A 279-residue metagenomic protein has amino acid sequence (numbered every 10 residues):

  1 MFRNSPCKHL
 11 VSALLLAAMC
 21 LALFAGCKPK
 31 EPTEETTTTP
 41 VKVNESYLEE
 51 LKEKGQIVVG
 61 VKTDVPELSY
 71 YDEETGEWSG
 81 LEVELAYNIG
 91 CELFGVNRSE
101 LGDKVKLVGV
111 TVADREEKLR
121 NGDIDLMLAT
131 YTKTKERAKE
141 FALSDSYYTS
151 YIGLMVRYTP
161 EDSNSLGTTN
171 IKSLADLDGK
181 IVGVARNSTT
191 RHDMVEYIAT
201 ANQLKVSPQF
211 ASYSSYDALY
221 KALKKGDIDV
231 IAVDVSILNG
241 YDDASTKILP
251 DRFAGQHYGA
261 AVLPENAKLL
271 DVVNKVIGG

Functional and structural regions predicted by a protein language model:
A22-G26: C-terminal motif of bacterial Sec signal peptides marking the signal peptidase cleavage site
K28-K30: Bacterial signal peptide processing site
E34-L128, S212: Extracytoplasmic small-molecule ligand-binding "clamshell" domains of the periplasmic binding protein/Venus flytrap
V61-E67, W78-G95, T149-S214, S236: Bilobed "Venus flytrap"/periplasmic-binding protein-like clamshell domains and structurally analogous long
V61-V65, L81, V108-A113, G122-T134 (+5 more regions): Beta->alpha turn/N-cap motifs
T63, Y148-D162, V235-G278: Periplasmic-binding protein-like
Y87, C91, R98-D176, S245-R252: Acidic, polar ligand-binding/catalytic clefts
A113-D114, L128-E140, D193-N202, D217-A254: A ligand-binding cleft/hinge motif common to bilobed small-molecule-binding domains
